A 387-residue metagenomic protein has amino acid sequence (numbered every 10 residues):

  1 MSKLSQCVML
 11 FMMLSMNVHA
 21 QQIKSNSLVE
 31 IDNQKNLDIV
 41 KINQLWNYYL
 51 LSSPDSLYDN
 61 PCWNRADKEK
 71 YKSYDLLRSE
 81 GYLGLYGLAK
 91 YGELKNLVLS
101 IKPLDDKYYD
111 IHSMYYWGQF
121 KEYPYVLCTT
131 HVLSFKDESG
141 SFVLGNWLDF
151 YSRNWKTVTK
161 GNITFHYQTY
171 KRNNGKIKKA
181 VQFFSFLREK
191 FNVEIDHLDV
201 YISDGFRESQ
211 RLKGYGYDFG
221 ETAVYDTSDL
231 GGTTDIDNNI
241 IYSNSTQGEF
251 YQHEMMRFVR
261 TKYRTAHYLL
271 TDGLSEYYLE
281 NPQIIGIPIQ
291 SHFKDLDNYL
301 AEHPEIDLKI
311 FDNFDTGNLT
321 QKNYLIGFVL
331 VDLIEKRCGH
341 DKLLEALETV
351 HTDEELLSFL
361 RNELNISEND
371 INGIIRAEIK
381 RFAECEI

Functional and structural regions predicted by a protein language model:
M1-N26: Bacterial Sec-dependent N-terminal signal peptides
A20-L51: Short, low-complexity N-terminal intrinsically disordered segments enriched in polar/charged residues
D32-V40, Y170-V181, Y242-F250, T265-L269 (+3 more regions): Soluble non-cytosolic domains of exported or imported proteins
D55-I101: Short solvent-exposed beta->alpha transition segments
K102-G118: A short hydrophobic beta-strand element
E122-W155: Short beta-strand edge/turn micro-motifs at domain boundaries
W155-H267, F359: Juxtacatalytic substrate-recognition/specificity segment
R264-I387: Acidic/His/Gly-enriched intrinsically disordered linker/tail segments that often contain short helix/coil "MoRF-like"
